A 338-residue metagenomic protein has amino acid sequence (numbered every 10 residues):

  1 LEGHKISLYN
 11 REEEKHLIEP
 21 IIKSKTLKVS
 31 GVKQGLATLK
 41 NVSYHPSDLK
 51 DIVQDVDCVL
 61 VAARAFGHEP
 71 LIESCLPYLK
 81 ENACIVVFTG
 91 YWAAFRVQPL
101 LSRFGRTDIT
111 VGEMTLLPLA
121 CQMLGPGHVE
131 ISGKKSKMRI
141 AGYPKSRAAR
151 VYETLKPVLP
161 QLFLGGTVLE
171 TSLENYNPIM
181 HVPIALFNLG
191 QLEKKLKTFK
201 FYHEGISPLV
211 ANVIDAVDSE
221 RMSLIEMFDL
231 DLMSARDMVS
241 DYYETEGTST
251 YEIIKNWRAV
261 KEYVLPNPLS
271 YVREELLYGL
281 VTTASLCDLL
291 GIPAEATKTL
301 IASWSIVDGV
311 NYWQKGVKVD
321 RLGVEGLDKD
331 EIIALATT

Functional and structural regions predicted by a protein language model:
H4-V56, L290: Conserved N-terminal Rossmann-fold NAD(P) cofactor-binding segment
E14-P20, A93-V97, R150: Short, charged/polar "capping" segments at the starts of alpha-helices and the immediately preceding loops
V59-L60: N-terminal Rossmann-like NAD(P) cofactor-binding module of classical short-chain dehydrogenase/reductase
A65-G127: Rossmann-like NAD(P)(H) cofactor-binding subdomain of soluble oxidoreductases
P70, R150, T154, N212-M227 (+2 more regions): A non-catalytic, amphipathic alpha-helix used as a structural packing/dimerization or gating element in enzyme scaffolds
P118-V217, I333-T338: Substrate/ligand-engaging "lid" and interaction regions
V210, D218-R258: Small-residue-rich helix-loop
D241-T245, Y251-A336: Long, low-complexity C-terminal extensions of enzymes
